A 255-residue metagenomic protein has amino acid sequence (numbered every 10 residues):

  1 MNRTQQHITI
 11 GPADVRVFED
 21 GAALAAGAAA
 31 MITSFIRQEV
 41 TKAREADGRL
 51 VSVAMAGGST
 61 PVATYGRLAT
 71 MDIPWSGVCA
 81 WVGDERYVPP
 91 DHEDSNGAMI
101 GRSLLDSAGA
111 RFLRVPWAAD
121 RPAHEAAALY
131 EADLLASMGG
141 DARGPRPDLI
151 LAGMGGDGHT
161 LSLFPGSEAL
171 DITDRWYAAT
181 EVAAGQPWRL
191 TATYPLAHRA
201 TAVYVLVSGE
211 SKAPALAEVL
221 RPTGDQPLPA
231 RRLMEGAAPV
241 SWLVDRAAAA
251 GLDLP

Functional and structural regions predicted by a protein language model:
M1-V53: N-terminal glycine-/serine-/threonine-rich phosphate-binding loop
N2, T201-P255: ATP/nucleoside-binding phosphotransfer catalytic cores, i.e., glycine-rich phosphate-binding loops
N2-P12, S76-L151: Ligand-binding beta-strand-loop-alpha-helix segment within the catalytic cores of soluble metabolic enzymes
M55-T60, A152-G156, S208: Glycine-rich beta-strand-to-loop/alpha-helix junction loops that act as flexible
G66-W75, A98-R102, P165-D174: A glycine- and small-aliphatic-rich helix-loop capping segment at beta-alpha/alpha-beta transitions that lines
M71-C79, D106, A169-L170, P195-A200 (+1 more regions): Short, conserved loop/helix-junction motifs that constitute active-site signature segments in enzyme catalytic cores
E125, T160-G166, A215-V219, L254: A short secondary-structure junction signal
I150-P195: Class I SAM-dependent methyltransferase SAM-binding "motif I" and its flanking Rossmann-like core
